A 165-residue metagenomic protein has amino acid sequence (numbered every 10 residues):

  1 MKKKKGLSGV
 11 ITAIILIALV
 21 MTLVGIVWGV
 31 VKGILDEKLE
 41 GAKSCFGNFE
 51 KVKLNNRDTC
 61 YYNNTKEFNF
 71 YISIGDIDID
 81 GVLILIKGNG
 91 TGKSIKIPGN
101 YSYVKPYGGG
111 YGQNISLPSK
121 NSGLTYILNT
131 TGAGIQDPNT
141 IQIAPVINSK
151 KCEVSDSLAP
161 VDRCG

Functional and structural regions predicted by a protein language model:
K3-K32: N-terminal single-pass transmembrane signal-anchor helix
G29-G165: N-terminal export/assembly leader peptides and their processing motifs that target proteins to secretory
